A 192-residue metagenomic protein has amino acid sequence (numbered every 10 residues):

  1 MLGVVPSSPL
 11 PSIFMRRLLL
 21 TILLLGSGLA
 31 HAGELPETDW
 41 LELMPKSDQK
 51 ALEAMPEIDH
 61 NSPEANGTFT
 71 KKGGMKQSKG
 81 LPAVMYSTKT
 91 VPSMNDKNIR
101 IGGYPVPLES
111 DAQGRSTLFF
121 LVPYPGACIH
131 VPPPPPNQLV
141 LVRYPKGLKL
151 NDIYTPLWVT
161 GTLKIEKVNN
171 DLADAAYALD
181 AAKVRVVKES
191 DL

Functional and structural regions predicted by a protein language model:
V4-V5: Acidic, Ala/Val/Gly-enriched low-complexity intrinsically disordered segments
S8, M15-L18: Positively charged n-region of N-terminal signal peptides that target proteins for export
P9-L10, I22-L23, E109, K167: Residues at secondary-structure transition points
P11-S12, H31: Low-complexity, intrinsically disordered segments with a bias for serine/threonine
L18-S27: Sec-dependent N-terminal signal peptides
A32-L192: OB-fold and OB-like single-stranded nucleic-acid-recognition modules and their adjacent interaction interfaces
